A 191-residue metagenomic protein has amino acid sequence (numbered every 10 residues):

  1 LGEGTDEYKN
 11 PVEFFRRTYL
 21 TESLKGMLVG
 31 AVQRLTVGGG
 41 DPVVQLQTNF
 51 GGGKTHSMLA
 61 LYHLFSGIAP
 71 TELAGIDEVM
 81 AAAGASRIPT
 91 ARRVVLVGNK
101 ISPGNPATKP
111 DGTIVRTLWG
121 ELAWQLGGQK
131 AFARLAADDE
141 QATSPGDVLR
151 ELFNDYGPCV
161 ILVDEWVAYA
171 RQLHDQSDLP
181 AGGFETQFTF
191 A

Functional and structural regions predicted by a protein language model:
L1-E7, V97-S102, V167: Extended alpha-helical interface modules used as scaffolds for assembling large macromolecular complexes
N10-V37: N-terminal pre-Walker A segment at the start of P-loop NTPase domains
V12-R16, E22, V44-N49, H56-V148: P-loop NTPase motor core
M27, V115-L122, F184-A191: Well-ordered, non-membrane alpha-helical segments in soluble/globular domains
V32-L35, A81-G84, D147-L152, G157: Generic recognition of flexible, low-complexity loop/linker segments
G39-G40, P89-T90, D155-G157: Short loop/turn elements that form and flank the Walker-type P-loop nucleotide-binding site in RecA-like NTPase cores
P103, A107-I114, H174-T186: Flexible beta-alpha connector loops of hexameric P-loop NTPases
A131-E165, H174, E185-F188: Mid-core helix/loop region of P-loop NTP-binding domains shared across ATPases and GTPases
